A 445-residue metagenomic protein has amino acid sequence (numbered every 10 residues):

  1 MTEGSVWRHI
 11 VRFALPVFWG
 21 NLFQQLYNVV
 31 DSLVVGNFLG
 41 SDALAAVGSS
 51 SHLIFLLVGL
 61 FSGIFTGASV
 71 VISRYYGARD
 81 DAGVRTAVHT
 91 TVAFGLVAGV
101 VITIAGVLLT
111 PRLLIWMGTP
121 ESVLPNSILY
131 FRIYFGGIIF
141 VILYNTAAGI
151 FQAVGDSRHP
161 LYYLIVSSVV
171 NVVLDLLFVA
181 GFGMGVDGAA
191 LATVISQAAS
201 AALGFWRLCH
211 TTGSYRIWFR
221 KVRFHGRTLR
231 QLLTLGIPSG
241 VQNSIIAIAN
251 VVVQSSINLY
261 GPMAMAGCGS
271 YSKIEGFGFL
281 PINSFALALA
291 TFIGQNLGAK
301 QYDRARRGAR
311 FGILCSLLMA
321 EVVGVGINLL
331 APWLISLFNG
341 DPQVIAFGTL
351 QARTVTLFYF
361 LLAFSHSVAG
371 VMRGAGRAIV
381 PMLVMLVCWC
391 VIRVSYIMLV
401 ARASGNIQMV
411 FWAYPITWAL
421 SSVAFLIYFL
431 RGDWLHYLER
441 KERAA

Functional and structural regions predicted by a protein language model:
M1-A14, I72-G137, G181-I237, I293-F358 (+1 more regions): Short alpha-helical transmembrane segments in multi-pass integral membrane proteins
T2-F38, H52-G67, V71, L96-T103 (+5 more regions): N-terminal transmembrane alpha-helices
R12-D31, I133, Y144, S167 (+4 more regions): Transmembrane helical elements of multi-pass membrane transporters/channels
V17, N21, L33, N37 (+16 more regions): Transmembrane alpha-helix boundary and packing residues in multipass membrane permease domains and related
L26-L44, L114-E121, L177-M184, S244-K273 (+4 more regions): Helix-terminus/linker motif at the lipid-water interface of multi-pass membrane proteins
L39-H52, S127, F131, A190 (+3 more regions): Small-residue hotspots at the loop-to-helix junctions and early N-terminal turns of transmembrane alpha-helices
L44-I104, V141-P160, Q254, C268-A331 (+1 more regions): Small-residue-rich hydrophobic transmembrane alpha-helices
F65, Y134-Q152, P160-S168, A189-A202 (+4 more regions): Short runs within selected transmembrane alpha-helices of multi-pass transporters and secretion channels
